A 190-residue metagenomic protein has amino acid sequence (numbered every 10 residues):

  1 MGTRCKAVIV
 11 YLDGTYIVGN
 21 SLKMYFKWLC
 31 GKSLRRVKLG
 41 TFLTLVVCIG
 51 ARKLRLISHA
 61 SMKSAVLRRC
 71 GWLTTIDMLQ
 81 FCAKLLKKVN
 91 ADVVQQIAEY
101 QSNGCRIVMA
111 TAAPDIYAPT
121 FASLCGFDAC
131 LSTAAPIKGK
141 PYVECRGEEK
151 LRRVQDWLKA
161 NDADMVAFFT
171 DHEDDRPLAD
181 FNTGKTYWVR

Functional and structural regions predicted by a protein language model:
G2-A7, F81-R190: C-terminal cap/substrate-recognition subdomain and adjoining C-terminal extension of metal-dependent phosphatase-like
G2-R55: Active-site neighborhood of HAD-like aspartate-dependent phosphohydrolases
L12, G19, G71-I76, R106: Catalytic cores of transferase enzymes with a strong primary signal for eukaryotic protein kinases
S33, K38, G50, S58 (+2 more regions): Serine/threonine-rich low-complexity intrinsically disordered regions
L34, G50, A65-V66, V154 (+2 more regions): Generic hydrophobic, helix-prone segments enriched in Leu/Val/Ile
T41-G71, C125-C130: Short, compositionally biased "basic patch" segments
I57-D92: Metal-dependent phosphoesterase signature
